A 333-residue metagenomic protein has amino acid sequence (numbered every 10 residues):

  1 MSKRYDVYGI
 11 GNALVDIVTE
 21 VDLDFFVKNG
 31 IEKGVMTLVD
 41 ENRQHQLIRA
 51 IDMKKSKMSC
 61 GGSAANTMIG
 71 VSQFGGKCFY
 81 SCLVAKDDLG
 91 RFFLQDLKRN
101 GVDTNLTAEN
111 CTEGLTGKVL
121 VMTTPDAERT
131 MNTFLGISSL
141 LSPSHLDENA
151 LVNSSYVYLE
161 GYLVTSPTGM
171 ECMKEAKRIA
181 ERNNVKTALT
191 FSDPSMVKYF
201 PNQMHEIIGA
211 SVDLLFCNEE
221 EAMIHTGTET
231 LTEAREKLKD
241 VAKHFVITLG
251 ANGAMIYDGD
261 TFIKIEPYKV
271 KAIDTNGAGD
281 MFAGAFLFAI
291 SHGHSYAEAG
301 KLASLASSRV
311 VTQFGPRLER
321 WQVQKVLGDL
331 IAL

Functional and structural regions predicted by a protein language model:
M1-L14, K28-G34, L38, R178-R182 (+2 more regions): Conserved phosphate-binding/catalytic region of the ribokinase-like
M1-S81, R91-F92: Glycine-rich phosphate/adenosyl-contacting loop at the front of the ribokinase-like
M68-K77, V121-T124, A289-G293: Alpha-helix C-terminal capping segments
C78, T104, T187-A188, F245: Hydrophobic beta-strand scaffold residues
D96-E113: A glycine-rich helix N-cap at a beta->alpha junction
N105-N110, V121-S166: Conserved phosphate-binding/catalytic loop of the ribokinase/pfkB sugar-kinase fold
K118-M122, G253-I256: Short beta-strand scaffold segments in enzyme catalytic cores
Y156-E236, G253: Conserved beta-alpha-beta core of the PfkB/ribokinase-like small-molecule kinase fold
